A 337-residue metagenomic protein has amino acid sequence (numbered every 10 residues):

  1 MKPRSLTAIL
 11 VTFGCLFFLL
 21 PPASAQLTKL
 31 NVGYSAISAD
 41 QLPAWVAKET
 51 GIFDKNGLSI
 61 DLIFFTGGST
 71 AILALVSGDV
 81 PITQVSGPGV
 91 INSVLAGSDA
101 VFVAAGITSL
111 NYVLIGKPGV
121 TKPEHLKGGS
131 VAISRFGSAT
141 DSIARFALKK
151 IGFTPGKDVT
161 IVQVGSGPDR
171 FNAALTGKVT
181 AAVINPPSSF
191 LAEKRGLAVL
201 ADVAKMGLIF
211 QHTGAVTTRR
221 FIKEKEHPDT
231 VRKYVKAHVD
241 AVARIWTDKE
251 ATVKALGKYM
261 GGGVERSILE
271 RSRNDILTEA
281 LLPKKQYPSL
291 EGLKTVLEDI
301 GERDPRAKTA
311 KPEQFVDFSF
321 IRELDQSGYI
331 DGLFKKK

Functional and structural regions predicted by a protein language model:
M1-A8: Positively charged n-region of N-terminal signal peptides that target proteins for export
A8-P22: Bacterial N-terminal signal peptides
Q26-S166, R170-T176, T180-P186, L197-V203 (+1 more regions): Short, glycine-/small- and polar/acidic-enriched structural segments that line small-molecule recognition paths
V46-A47, Y112-T121, H212-D229, L281: A bilobed periplasmic-binding-protein/Venus flytrap-type ligand-binding module shared by bacterial periplasmic
P88, P168-G262: Pocket-lining segment of extracytoplasmic ligand-binding domains
S138-K157, K236-R271, Q314-V316, R322-L324 (+1 more regions): Ligand-binding clefts/hinges and TM-proximal coupling segments of bilobed small-molecule sensing domains
E224-K308: Secondary-structure end/capping motifs
L297-K337: Conserved C-terminal helix/tail region of periplasmic/extracytoplasmic solute-binding proteins
